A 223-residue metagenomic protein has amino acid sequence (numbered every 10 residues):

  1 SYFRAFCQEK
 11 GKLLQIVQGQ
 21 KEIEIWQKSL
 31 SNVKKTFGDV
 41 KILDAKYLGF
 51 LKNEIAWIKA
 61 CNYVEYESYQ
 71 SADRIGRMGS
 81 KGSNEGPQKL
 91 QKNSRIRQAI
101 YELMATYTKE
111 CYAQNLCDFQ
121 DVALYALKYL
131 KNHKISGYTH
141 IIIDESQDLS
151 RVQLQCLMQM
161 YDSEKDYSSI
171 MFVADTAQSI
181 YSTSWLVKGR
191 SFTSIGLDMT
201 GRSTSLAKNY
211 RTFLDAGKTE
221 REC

Functional and structural regions predicted by a protein language model:
F3-K12, T108-N115, N132-S136, H140-I143 (+1 more regions): Conserved helicase motor core of SF1/SF2 NTP-dependent helicases
G11-C117: Coupling/switch/interface segments within P-loop NTPase motor domains and analogous charged loops in nucleic-acid
A56, L124-K128, R221: Short amphipathic alpha-helical surface patches that mediate protein-protein
L90-R95, Y125, S182-V187: Short, functional N-terminal and low-complexity linear motifs
Q120-S136: Mid-core helix/loop region of P-loop NTP-binding domains shared across ATPases and GTPases
